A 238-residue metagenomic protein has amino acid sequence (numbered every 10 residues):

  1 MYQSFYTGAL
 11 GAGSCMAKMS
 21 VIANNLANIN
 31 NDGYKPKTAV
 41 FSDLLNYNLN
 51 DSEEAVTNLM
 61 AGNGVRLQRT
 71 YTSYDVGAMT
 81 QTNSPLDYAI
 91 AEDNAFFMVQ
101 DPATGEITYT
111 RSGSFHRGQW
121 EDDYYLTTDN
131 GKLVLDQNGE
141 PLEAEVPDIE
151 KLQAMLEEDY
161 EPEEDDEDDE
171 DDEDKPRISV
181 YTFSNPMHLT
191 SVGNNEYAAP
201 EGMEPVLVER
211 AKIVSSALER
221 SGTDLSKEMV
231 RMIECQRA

Functional and structural regions predicted by a protein language model:
M1-A238: Amphipathic alpha-helical polymerization modules
